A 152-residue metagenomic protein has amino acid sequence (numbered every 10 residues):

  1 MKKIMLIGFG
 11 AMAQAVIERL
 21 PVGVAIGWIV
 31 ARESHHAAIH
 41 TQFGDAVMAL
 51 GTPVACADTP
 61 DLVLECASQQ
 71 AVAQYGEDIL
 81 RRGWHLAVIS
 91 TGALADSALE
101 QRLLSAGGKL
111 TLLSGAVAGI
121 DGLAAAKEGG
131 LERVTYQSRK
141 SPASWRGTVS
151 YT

Functional and structural regions predicted by a protein language model:
M5-V16: Glycine-rich adenosine-cofactor-binding loop
G23-Q42: NAD(P)-binding Rossmann-fold cofactor-contacting core
D45-T59: Short acidic low-complexity segments
A55-V72, A87: Rossmann-like NAD(P)-binding element
D78-S97: ADP-ribose/adenylate-binding Rossmann-like module
T91-K109: Rossmann-fold NAD(P)-binding glycine/threonine-rich loop
V117-T135: Oxidoreductase and adenylate-handling cofactor-binding alpha/beta cores
T152: Conserved small/polar residues in nucleotide/adenosyl-binding loops
